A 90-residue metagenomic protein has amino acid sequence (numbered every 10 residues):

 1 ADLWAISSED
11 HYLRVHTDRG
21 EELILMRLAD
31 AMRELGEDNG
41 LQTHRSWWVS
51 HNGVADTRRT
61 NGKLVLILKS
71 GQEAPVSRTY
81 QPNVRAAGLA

Functional and structural regions predicted by a protein language model:
A1-A90: Basic, polyanion-interacting recognition surfaces, primarily in bacterial LytTR/OmpR-type DNA-binding effector domains
